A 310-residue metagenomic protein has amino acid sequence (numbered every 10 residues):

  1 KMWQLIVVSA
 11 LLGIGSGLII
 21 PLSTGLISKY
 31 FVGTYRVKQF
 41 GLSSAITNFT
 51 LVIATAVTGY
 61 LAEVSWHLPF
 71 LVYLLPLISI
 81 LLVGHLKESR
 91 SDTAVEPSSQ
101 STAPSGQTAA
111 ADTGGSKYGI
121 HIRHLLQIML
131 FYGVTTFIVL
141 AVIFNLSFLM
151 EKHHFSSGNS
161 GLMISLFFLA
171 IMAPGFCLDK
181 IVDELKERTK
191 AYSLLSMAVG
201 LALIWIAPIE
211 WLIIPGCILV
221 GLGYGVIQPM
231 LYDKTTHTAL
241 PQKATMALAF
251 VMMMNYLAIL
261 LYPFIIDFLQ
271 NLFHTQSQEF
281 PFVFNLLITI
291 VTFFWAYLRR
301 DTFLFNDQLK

Functional and structural regions predicted by a protein language model:
W3-L11, W211-L219: Paired small-residue
V8-T47: Cytoplasmic helix-loop-helix junction between adjacent transmembrane helices in 12-TM secondary transporters
G33-T34, L42-H85: Helix-loop-helix hairpin linking two adjacent transmembrane segments in secondary transporters
P69-G84, F280-Y297: Symmetry-related core transmembrane helices of the 12-TM Major Facilitator Superfamily/SLC fold
E88-I128: Juxtamembrane intracellular "pre-TM" segments in multi-pass secondary transporters
H124-S165, I171: Extracytoplasmic gate region of multi-pass secondary transporters
A173-K186, Q270: Helix-to-loop junctions at the C-terminal end of transmembrane segments in multipass secondary transporters
T238-H274: A late C-terminal transmembrane helix in Major Facilitator Superfamily
